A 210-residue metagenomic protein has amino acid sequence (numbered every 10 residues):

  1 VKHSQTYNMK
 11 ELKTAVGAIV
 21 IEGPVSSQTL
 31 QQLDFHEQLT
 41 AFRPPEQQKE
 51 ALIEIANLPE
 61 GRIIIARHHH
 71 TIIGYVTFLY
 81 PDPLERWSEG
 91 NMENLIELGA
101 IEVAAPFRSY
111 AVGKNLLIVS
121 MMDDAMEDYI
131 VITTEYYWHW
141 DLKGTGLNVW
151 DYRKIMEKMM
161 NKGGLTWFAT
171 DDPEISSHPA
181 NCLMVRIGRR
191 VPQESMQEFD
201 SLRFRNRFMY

Functional and structural regions predicted by a protein language model:
V1-R43, Y129-Y210: Terminal substrate-recognition subdomain of acyl/acetyltransferases
F42-I96, I101: A conserved beta-strand-loop-helix scaffold within acyl/acetyltransferase catalytic domains
L52-I53, L117, E157: Short amphipathic alpha-helical segments and helix-helix/interface helices
G61, M126-Y129: Short, high-confidence coil segments that cap the C-terminus of an alpha-helix and link into the following beta-strand
E97-L98, V119-D124, T133: Hydrophobic, well-ordered secondary-structure scaffolds
I101-P106, E135: Short strand-loop junctions, especially beta-strand C-caps/beta-turns that link beta-sheets to coils or alpha-helices
V103, S109-A125: Conserved acetyl-CoA-binding loop-helix of GNAT-fold acetyltransferases
